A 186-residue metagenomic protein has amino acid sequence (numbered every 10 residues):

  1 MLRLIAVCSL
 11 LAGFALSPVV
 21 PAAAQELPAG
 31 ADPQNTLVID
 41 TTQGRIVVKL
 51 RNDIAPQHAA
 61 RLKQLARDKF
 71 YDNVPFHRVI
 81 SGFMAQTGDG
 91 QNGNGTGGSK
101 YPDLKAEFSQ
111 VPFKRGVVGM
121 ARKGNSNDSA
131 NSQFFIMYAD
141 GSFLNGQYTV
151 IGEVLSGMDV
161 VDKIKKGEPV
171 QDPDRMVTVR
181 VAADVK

Functional and structural regions predicted by a protein language model:
L2-K186: Cyclophilin-like peptidyl-prolyl cis-trans isomerases
